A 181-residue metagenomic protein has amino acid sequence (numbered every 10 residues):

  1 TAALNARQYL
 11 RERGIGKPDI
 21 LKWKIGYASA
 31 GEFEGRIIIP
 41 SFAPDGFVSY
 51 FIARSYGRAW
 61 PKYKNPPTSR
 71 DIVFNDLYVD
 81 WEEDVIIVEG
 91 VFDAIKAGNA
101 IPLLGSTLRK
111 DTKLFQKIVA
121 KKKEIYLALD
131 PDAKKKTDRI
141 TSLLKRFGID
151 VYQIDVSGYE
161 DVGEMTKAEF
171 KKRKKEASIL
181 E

Functional and structural regions predicted by a protein language model:
T1-I38, F42-A43, V79-D80, V119 (+3 more regions): TOPRIM metal-binding catalytic domain and adjacent DNA-binding surface shared by DnaG-type primases
L10, G46, L127, V162: A residue-level signal for conserved active-site and pocket-lining positions in enzyme catalytic cores
S29-E124, R139: Phosphate-handling DNA/RNA-contact segment within nucleic-acid enzymes
R36-I37, Q116-K122, D161-E176: Short, surface-exposed amphipathic charged segments that create phosphate/polyanion-binding patches used for binding
I87, K122-K136, I154-D155: Acidic beta-strand-to-loop metal/phosphate-binding motif
P102-T107, G148-E160: RNase H-like polynucleotidyl transferase catalytic core
T107-K110, L129-R139, G158-D161: Acidic, metal-coordinating catalytic cores used for nucleic-acid/nucleotide bond scission and strand-transfer chemistry
K136-G148: Short, aromatic/basic amphipathic alpha-helical patches
